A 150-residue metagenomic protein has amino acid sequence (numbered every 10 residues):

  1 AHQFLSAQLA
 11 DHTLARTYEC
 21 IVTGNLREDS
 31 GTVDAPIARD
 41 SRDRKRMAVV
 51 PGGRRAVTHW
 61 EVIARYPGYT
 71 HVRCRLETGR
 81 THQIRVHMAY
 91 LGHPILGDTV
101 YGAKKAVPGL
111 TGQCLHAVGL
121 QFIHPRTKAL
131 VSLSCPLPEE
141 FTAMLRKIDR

Functional and structural regions predicted by a protein language model:
A1-R150: RNA pseudouridine synthases
